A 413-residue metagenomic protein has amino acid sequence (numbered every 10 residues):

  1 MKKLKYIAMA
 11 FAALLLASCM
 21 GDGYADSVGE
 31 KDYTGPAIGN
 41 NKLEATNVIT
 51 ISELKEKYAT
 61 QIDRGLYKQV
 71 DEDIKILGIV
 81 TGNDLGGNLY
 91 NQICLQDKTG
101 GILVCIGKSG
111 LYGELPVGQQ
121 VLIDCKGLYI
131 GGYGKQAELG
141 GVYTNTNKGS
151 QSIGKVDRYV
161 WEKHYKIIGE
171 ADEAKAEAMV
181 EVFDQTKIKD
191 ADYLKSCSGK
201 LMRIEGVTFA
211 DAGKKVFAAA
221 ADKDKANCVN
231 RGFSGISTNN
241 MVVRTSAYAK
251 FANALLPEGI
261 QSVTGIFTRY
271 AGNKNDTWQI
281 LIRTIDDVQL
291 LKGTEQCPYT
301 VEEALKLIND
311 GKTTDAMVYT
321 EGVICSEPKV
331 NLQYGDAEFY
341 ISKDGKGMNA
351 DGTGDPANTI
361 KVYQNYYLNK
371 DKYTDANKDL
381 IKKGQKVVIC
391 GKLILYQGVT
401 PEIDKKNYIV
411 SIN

Functional and structural regions predicted by a protein language model:
M1-A8: Bacterial N-terminal signal peptides that target proteins for export
L15-S18: C-terminal motif of bacterial Sec signal peptides marking the signal peptidase cleavage site
M20-Y90, C94-N413: OB-fold nucleic-acid-binding modules
